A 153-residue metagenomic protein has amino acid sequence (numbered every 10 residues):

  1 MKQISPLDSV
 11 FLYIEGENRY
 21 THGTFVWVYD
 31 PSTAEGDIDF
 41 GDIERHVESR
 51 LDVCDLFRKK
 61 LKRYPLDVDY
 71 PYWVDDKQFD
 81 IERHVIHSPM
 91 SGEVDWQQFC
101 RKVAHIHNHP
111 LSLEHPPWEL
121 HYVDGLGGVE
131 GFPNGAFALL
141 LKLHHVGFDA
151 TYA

Functional and structural regions predicted by a protein language model:
M1-A153: Non-catalytic N-terminal regions of enzymes
